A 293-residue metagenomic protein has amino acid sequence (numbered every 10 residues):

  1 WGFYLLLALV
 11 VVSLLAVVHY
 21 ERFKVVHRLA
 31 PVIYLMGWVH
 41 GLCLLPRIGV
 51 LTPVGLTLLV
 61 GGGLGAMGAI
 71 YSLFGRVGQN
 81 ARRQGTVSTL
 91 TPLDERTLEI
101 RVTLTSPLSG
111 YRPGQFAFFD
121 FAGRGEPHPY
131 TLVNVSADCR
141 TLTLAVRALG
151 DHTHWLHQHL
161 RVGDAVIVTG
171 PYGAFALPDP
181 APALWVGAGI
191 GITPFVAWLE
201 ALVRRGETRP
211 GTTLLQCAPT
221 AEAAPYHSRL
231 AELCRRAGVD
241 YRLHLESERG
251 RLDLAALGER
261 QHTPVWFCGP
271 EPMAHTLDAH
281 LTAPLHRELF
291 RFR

Functional and structural regions predicted by a protein language model:
W1-G78, A148-R293: FNR/FR-type flavoprotein reductase catalytic core
V77-I167, A183, P210-T213, C217-T220 (+2 more regions): Ferredoxin-reductase
